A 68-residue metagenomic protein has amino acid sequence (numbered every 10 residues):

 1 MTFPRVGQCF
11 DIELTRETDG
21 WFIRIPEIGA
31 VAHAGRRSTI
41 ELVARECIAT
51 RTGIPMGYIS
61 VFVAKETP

Functional and structural regions predicted by a protein language model:
M1-E13, L42-P68: Short, charged, surface-exposed hinge/linker loops at domain edges that act as mobile lids or interdomain connectors
Q8-E27: Short aromatic-glycine-(Arg/Gly/Cys) micro-motifs in beta-strand/loop hairpins
I25-T39: A short, exposed loop/beta-hairpin motif centered on an aromatic-Gly-Thr core
